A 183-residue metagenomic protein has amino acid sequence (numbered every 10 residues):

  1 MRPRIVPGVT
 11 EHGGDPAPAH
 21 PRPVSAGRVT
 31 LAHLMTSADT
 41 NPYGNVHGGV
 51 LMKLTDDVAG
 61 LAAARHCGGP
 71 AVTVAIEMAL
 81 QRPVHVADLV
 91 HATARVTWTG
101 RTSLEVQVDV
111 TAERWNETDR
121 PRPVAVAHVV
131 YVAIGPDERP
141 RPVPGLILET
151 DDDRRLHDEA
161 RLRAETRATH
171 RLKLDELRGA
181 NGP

Functional and structural regions predicted by a protein language model:
R2-G14, P18-A19, A26-L31, H85-L89 (+1 more regions): HotDog/MaoC-like acyl-thioester-processing domains
H33-M35, H66: Short, small-residue-rich loop/turn micro-motifs
M35-T36, L80, Y131: Hydrophobic residues in beta-strands and at strand termini
T36-K53: A conserved, well-ordered hydrophobic junction motif at loop->secondary-structure transitions
G49-G68: Active-site helix/loop of acyl-thioester processing domains in fatty-acid/polyketide metabolism, spanning hotdog-fold
H66-P83: Small beta-barrel nucleic-acid-binding modules, principally OB-folds
